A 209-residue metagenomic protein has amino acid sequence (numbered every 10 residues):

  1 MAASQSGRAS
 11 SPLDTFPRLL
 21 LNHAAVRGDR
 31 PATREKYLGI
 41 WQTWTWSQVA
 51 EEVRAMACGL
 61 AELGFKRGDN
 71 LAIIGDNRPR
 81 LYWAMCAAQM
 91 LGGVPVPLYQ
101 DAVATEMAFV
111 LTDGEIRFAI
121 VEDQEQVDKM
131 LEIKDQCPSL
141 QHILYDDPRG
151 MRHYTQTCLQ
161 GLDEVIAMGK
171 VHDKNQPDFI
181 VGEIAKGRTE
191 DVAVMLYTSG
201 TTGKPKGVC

Functional and structural regions predicted by a protein language model:
M1-D14: Flexible, non-catalytic linker and terminal segments flanking ANL/adenylate-forming cores
L19-W44, G150-M151: AMP-dependent adenylate-forming
L21, C58, E62, M90-M168 (+1 more regions): Structural core segment of the AMP-binding/adenylate-forming
G28-P31, Q160-I166, K170-Y197, K204: Conserved pre-ATP/AMP-binding loop-to-beta segment of ANL
A32-R78, Y82-C86, V103-A108, G161-I166: Conserved AMP-binding/adenylate-forming core of the ANL superfamily
T45, K66, V94, K204-P205: Short coil/turn motifs that cap or connect alpha-helices
L71, A88, A119, V192 (+1 more regions): Conserved S/T- and glycine-rich ATP-binding loop of Class I adenylate-forming
A87, G207: Hydrophobic/aromatic ligand-binding patch that stacks against planar heteroaromatic rings of cofactors or nucleotides
